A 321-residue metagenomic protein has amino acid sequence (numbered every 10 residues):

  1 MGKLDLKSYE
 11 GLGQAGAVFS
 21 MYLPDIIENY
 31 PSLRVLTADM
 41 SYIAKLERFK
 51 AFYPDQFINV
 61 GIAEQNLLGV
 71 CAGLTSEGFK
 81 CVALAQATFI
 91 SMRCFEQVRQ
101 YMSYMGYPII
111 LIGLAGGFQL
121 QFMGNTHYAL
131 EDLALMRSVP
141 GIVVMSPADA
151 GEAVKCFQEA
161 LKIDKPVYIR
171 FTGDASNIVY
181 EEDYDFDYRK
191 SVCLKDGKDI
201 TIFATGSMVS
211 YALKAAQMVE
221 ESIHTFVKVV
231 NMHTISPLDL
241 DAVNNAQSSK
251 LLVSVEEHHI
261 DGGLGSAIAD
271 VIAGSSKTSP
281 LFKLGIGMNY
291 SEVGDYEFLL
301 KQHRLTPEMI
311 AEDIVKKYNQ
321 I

Functional and structural regions predicted by a protein language model:
M1-R170, A175: Thiamine diphosphate
G2-L4, G16-V18, N29-S32, T37 (+3 more regions): Thiamine diphosphate
